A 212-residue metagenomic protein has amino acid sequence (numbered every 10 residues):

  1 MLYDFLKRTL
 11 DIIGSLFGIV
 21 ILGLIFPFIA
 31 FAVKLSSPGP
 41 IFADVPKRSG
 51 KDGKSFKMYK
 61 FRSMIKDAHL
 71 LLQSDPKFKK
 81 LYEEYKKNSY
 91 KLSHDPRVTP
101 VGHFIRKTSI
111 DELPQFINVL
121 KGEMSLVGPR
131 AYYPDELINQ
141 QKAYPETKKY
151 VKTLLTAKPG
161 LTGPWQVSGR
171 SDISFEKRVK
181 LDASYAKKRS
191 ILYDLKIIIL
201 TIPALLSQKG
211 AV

Functional and structural regions predicted by a protein language model:
M1-L71, K187-V212: A hydrophobic, helix-centered structural microdomain
S15, D44, T99-H103, L181: Positions in alpha-helical segments
V20, I105-T108, T156: Glycosyltransferase donor-binding loop in the core domain
I41, P114-V212: Hydrophobic structural segments characteristic of membrane proteins
I41-P96, T162-E176: Short, glycine-rich, amphipathic interfacial segments at transmembrane boundaries or analogous
D95-V127: Structured, soluble extracytoplasmic/luminal domains of envelope-associated proteins
